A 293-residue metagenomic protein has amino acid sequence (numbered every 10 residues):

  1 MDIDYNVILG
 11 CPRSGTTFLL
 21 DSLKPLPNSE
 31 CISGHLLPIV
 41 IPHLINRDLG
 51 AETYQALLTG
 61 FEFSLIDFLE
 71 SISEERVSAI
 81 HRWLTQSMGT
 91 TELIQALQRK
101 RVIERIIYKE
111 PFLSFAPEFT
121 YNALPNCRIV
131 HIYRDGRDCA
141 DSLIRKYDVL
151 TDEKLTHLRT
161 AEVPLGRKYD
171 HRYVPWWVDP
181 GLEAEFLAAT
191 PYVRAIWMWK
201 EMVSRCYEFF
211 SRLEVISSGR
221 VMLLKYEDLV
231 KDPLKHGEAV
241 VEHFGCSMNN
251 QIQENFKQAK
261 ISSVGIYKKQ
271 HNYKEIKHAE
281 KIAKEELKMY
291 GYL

Functional and structural regions predicted by a protein language model:
M1-T91, L150-D152, A259: PAPS-dependent sulfotransferase catalytic core
M1-V7, I144, D152-K154, K168-L293: PAPS-dependent sulfotransferases, especially Golgi type II membrane carbohydrate sulfotransferases
L9-G10, Y108-P111, Y133-R134, Y226: Short His-Asn-centered micro-motif
T17-L20, P38-I41, S114-P117, R137-S142 (+2 more regions): Short catalytic/ligand-binding loop motif for oxyanion handling, primarily in non-cytosolic enzymes, centered on
S29, R105, C127, G219-V221: Short, conserved active-site loop motifs that form the nucleotide-linked donor/cofactor pocket
P42-R47, T120, D141-K146, T151-L155 (+1 more regions): Short aromatic-enriched loop/helix-cap "lid" or pocket-rim segments at secondary-structure transitions that line
L84-A116: Glycine-rich phosphate-binding loop used to anchor ATP phosphates in small-molecule kinases, encompassing both
K109-E110, T120-K146: Conserved phosphate-donor/acceptor-positioning beta-strand/loop module used by diverse small-molecule
